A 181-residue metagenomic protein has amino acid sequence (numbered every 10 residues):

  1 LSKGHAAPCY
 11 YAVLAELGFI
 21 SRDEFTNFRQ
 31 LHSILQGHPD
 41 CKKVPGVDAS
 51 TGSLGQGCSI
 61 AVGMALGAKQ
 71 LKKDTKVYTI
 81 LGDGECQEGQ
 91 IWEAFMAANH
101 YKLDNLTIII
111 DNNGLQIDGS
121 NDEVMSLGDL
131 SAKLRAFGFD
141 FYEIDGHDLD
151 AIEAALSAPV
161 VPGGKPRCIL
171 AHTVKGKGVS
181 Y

Functional and structural regions predicted by a protein language model:
L1-H100: Cofactor-binding active-site loop characterized by glycine-rich and histidine/acidic residues
H5-A6, Y10, N113-G114, D148 (+1 more regions): Glycine-rich beta-alpha junction loops
Y11-L14, D40, Q90-W92, D118-D122 (+2 more regions): Short acidic, glycine/serine/threonine-rich loops at helix termini
K73-T75, D122-A155: Conserved thiamine diphosphate
T75-T79, L106, K165-T173: Generic beta-sheet signal
E88-N113, C168-L170: A short alpha/beta connector and helix-capping loop motif
N105-N121, S131-G138: Active-site pocket-lining segment
F139, L149-Y181: Glycine/aspartate-rich loop-and-adjacent alpha/beta segment that forms the canonical ThDP
